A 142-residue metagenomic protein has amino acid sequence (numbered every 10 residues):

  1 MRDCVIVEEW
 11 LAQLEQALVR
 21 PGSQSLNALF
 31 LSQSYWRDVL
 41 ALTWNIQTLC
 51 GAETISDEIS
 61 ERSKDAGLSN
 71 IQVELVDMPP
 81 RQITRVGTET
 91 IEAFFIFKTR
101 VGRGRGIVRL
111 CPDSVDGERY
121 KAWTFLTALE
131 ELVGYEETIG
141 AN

Functional and structural regions predicted by a protein language model:
M1-W10, Q24: Long, non-globular regulatory segments flanking folded domains
W10, I91-A93: Intrinsically disordered, low-complexity glycine/charged-rich regulatory or linker segments that flank or connect
Q16, R20-G87: A solvent-exposed, acidic/Ser-Thr-rich amphipathic alpha-helical stretch
V86, F94-N142: Short beta-strand edge/turn micro-motifs at domain boundaries
